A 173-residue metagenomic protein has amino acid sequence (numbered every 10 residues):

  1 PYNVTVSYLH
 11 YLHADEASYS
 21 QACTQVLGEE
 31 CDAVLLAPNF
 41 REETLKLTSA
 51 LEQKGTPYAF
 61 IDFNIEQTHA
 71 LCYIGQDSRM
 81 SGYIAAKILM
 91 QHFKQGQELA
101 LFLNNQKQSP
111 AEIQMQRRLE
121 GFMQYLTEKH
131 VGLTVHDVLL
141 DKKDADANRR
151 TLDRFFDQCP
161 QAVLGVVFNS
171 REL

Functional and structural regions predicted by a protein language model:
P1-Q21: Amphipathic helical "hinge" segments at domain boundaries
Y8-L12, A37, D62, D137-L140: Residue-level recognition of beta-strand->loop/alpha-helix junctions
S18-V26, A33-E52, F122, L133-L173: Hydrophobic alpha-helical
F40-M80: Flexible loop/hinge segments that line or gate small-molecule binding clefts
I61, F102-N104, V167-N169: Short hydrophobic segments within beta-strands
I74-A100, D146-L152: Hydrophobic alpha-helical segments within soluble ligand-binding/sensing domains
A85-K129, H136-D137: An alpha-beta-alpha
